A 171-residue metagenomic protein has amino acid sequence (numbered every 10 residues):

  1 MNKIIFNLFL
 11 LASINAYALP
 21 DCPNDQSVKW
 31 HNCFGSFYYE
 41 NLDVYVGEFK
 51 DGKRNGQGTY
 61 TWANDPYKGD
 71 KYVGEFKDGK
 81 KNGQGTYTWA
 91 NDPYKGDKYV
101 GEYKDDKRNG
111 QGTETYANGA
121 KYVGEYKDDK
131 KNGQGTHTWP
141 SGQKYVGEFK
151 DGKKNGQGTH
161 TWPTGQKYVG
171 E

Functional and structural regions predicted by a protein language model:
I4-I14: Sec-dependent N-terminal signal peptides
I14-E171: Glycine/tyrosine- and acidic-biased, solvent-exposed loop/turn segments at the edges of beta-strands
